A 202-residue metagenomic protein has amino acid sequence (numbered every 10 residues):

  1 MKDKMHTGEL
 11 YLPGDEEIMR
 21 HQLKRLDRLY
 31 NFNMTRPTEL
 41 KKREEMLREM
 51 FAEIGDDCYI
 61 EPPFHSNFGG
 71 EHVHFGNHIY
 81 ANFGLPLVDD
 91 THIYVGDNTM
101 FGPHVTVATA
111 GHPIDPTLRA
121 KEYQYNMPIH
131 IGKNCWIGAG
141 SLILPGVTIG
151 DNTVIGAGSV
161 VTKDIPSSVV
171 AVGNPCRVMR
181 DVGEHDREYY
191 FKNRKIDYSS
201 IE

Functional and structural regions predicted by a protein language model:
M1-D57, C176-E202: Terminal amphipathic alpha-helical/low-complexity segments used for targeting or macromolecular assembly
N31-N33, K163-S168: Short arginine-rich
P37, P63-F75, Y80-T148, N174-C176 (+1 more regions): Flexible, glycine/small-residue-enriched loop-and-beta-strand segment within the central core of proteins
W136, V154, V170-V172: Short-chain dehydrogenase/reductase
G150-T153, P166-S168: Conserved catalytic segment of ABC-fold P-loop ATPases
N152-V161: C-terminal/domain-terminus segments
